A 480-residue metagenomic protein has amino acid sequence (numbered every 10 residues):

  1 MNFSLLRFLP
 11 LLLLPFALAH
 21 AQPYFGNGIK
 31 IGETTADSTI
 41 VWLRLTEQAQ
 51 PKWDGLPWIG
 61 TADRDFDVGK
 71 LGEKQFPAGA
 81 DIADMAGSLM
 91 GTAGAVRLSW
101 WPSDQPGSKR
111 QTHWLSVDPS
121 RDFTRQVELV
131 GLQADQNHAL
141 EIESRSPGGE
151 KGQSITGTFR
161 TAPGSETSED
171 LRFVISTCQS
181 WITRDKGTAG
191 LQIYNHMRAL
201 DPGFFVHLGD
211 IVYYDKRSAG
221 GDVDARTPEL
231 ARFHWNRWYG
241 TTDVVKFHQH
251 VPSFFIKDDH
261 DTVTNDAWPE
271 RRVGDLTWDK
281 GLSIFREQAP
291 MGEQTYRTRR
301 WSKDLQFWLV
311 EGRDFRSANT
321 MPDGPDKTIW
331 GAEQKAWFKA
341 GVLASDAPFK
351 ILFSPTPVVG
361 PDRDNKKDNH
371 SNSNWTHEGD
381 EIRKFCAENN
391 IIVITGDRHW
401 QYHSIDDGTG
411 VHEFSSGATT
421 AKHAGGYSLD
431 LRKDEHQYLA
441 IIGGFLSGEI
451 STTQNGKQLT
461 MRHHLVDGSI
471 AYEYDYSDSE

Functional and structural regions predicted by a protein language model:
M1-L9: Bacterial N-terminal signal peptides that target proteins for export
L12-A21: Hydrophobic h-region of N-terminal signal peptides that target proteins for export in Gram-negative bacteria
Q22-E480: Metal-dependent phosphoester/phosphodiester hydrolase catalytic core
